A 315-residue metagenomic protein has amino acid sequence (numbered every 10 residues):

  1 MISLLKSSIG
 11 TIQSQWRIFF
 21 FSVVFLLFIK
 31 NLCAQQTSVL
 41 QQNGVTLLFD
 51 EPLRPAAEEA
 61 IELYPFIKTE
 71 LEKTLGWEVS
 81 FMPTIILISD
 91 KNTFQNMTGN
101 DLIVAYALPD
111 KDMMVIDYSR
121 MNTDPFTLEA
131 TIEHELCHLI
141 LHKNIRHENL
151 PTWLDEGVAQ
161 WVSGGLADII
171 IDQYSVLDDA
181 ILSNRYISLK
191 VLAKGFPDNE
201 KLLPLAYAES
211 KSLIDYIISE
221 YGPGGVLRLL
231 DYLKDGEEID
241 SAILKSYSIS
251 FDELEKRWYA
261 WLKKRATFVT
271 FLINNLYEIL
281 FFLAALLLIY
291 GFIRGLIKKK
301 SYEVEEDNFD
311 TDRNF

Functional and structural regions predicted by a protein language model:
M1-S14: N-terminal secretory signal peptides that target proteins for export/translocation
S7, N31-L32: N-terminal cationic leader/targeting segments used for protein routing and processing
S14-I18, N314: Positively charged, low-complexity intrinsically disordered regions
F19-K30: Bacterial N-terminal signal peptides
Q35-P151, I239: Juxtacatalytic substrate-recognition/specificity segment
K73-S80, P223-V226, I279: Surface-exposed helix-capping loop/turn segments at secondary-structure junctions
A105-M113, F126-A130, I145-E220, G224-I273: Acidic/His/Gly-enriched intrinsically disordered linker/tail segments that often contain short helix/coil "MoRF-like"
A266-F315: C-terminal single-pass membrane-anchor helix
